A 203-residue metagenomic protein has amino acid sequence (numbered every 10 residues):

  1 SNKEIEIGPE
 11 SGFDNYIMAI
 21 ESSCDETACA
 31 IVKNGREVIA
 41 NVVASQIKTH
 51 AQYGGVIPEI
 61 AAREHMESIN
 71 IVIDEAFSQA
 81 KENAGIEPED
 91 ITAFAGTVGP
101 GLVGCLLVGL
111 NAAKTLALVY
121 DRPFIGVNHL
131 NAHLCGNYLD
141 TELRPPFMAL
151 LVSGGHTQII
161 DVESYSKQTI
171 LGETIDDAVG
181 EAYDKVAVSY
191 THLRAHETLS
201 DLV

Functional and structural regions predicted by a protein language model:
E6-G8, F13, T115, G126-M148: Conserved phosphate-binding catalytic cores of ATP/NTP-utilizing and phosphoryl-transfer enzymes
F13-D90, G96, P100, H129 (+1 more regions): N-terminal beta-alpha supersecondary unit
I17-A19, A95, C105, F147-L151 (+1 more regions): Short glycine-aspartate micro-motif
T27-V32, A149, T157-D161: Short beta-strand scaffold segments in enzyme catalytic cores
D90-C135: Glycine-rich phosphate-binding loop and adjoining helix at the ATP-binding site of ATP-dependent phosphoryl-transfer
D177-Y190: Internal alpha/beta core interface subdomains
T191-T198: Conserved small/polar residues in nucleotide/adenosyl-binding loops
